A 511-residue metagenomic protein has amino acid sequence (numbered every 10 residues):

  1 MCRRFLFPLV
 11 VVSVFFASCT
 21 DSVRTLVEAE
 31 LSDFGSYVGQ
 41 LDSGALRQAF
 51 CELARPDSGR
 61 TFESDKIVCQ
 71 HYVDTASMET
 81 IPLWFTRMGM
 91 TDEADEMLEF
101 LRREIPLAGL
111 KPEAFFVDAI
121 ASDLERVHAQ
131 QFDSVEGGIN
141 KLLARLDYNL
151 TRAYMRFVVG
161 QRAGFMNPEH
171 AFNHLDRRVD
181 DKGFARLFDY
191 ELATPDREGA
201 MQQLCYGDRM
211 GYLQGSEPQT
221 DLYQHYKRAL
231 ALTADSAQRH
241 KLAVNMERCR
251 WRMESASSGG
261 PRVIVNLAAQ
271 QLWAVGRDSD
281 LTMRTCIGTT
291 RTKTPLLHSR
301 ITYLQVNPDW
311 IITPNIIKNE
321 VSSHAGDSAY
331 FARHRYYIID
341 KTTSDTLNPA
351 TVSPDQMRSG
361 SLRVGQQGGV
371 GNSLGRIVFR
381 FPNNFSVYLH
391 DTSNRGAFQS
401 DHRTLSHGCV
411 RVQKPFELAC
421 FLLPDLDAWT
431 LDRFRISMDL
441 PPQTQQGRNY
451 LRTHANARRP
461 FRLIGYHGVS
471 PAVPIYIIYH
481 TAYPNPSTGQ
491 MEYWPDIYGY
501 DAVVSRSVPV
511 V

Functional and structural regions predicted by a protein language model:
M1-F7: Bacterial N-terminal signal peptides that target proteins for export
F15-S18: C-terminal motif of bacterial Sec signal peptides marking the signal peptidase cleavage site
T20-H174: Cationic-aromatic interfacial patches
T20-K66, M155, F172-L175, R197-V511: Well-ordered beta-sheet/strand-loop patches within structured domains
Q130-D133, D181-E191, A332-H334, Y450-T453: Short, charged low-complexity intrinsically disordered segments located at boundaries of structured domains
R162-M166, D176-P195, G207: Extended, domain-scale alpha-helical bundle/helix-rich regions
